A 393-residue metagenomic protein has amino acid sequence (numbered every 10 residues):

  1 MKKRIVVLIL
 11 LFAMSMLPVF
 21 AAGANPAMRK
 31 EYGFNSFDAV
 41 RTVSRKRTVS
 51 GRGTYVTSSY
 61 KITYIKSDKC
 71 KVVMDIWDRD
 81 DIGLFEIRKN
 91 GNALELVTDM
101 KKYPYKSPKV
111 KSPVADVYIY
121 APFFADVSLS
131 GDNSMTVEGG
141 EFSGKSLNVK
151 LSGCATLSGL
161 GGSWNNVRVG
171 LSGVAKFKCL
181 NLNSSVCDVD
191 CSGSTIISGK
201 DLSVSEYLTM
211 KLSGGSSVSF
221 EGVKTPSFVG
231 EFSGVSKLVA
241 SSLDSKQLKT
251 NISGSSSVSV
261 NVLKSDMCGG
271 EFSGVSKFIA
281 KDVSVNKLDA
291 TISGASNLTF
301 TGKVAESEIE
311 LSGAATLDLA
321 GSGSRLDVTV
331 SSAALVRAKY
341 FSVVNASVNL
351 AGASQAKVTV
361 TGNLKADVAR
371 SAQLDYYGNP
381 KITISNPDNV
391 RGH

Functional and structural regions predicted by a protein language model:
M1-K2: N-terminal secretory signal peptides that target proteins for export/translocation
V6-A21: Hydrophobic helical h-region of N-terminal Sec-dependent signal peptides in bacterial secretory/periplasmic proteins
V19-S192, I196-S213, S217-E231, K237-S253 (+8 more regions): Acidic (Asp/Glu) and glycine-rich low-complexity loops/linkers that are typically intrinsically disordered
A295, G321, A333-L335, Y340 (+1 more regions): Hydrophilic extracytoplasmic domains
S312-A315, S322-R325, T329-A334, F341-S342: Long, polar low-complexity repeats
